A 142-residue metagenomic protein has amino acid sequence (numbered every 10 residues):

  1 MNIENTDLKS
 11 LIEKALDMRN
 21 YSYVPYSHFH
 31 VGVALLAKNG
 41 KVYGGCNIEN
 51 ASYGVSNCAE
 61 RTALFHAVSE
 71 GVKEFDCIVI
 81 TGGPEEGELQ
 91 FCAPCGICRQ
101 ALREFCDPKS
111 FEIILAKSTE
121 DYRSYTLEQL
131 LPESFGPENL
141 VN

Functional and structural regions predicted by a protein language model:
M1-L8, V141-N142: Basic/polar N-terminal segments that are highly enriched at the extreme N-terminus, encompassing both cleavable
L8-E13, G96-Q100: Charged, amphipathic alpha-helical segments
K9-V24: Short, basic/aromatic recognition patches
S27: Active-site segments that bind and position negatively charged phosphate/pyrophosphate groups
H30-A37: Short beta-strand scaffold segments in enzyme catalytic cores
G44-N139: Zn2+-dependent cytidine deaminase-like catalytic core
